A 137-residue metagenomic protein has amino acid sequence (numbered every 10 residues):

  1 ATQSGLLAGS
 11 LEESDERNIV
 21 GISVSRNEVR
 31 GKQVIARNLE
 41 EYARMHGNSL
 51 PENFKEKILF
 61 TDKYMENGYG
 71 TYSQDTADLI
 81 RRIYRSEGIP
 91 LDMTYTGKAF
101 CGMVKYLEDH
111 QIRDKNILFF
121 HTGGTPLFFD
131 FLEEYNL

Functional and structural regions predicted by a protein language model:
A1-I58, H121-L137: Glycine-rich phosphate/pyrophosphate-binding loop at beta-loop-alpha junctions
E56-D114: Active-site-adjacent helical/loop segments in soluble small-molecule enzymes
N116-L118: Conserved beta-strand elements of the Class I
